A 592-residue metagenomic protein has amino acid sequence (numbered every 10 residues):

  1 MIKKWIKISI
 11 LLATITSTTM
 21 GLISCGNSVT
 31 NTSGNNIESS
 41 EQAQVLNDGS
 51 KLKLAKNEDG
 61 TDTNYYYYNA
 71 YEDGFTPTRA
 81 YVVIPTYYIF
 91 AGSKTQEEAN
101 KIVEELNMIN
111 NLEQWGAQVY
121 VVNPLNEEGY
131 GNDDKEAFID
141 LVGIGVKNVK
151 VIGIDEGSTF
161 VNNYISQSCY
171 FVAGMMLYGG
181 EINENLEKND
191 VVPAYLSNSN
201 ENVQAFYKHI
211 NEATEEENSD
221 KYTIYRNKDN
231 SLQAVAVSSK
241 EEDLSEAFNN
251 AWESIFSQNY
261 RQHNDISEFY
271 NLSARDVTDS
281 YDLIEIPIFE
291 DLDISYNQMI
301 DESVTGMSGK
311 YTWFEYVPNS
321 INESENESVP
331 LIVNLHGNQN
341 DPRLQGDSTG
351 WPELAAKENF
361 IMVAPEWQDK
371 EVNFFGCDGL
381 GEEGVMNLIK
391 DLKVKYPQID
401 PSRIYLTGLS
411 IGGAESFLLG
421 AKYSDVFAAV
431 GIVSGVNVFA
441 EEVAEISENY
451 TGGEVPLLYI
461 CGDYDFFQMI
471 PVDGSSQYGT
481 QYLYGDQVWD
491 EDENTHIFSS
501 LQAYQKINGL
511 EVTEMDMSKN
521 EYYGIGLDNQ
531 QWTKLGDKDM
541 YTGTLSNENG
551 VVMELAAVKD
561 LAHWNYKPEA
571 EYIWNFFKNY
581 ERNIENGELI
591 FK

Functional and structural regions predicted by a protein language model:
W5-G26: Sec-dependent N-terminal signal peptides of Gram-positive bacterial secreted proteins and lipoproteins
C25-V82, Y88, K101, A117-Q118 (+13 more regions): A domain-start/cap signature at the N-terminus of enzymes
G74-T78, V83-E128, I321-V329, N334-N373 (+1 more regions): Short substrate-entry loop that stabilizes the transition state in hydrolases
T76-Y81, W115-Y120, G145-V149, C169-M175 (+9 more regions): Loop/turn elements at helix/coil->beta-strand transitions in domains of secreted/extracellular proteins
P85-T95, D140-V146, I154-C169, G179-G180 (+12 more regions): Cell-envelope and extracellular/periplasmic
A99, G129-Y130, T159-N162, N183-E187 (+6 more regions): Extracytoplasmic/secreted cell-surface and envelope-processing proteins
L125-N148, N163, F375-Q398: Alpha/beta-hydrolase active-site loop
Y170-N230, A429, S434-N549, H563: The feature captures the conserved acid-bearing segment of alpha/beta-hydrolase catalytic domains
